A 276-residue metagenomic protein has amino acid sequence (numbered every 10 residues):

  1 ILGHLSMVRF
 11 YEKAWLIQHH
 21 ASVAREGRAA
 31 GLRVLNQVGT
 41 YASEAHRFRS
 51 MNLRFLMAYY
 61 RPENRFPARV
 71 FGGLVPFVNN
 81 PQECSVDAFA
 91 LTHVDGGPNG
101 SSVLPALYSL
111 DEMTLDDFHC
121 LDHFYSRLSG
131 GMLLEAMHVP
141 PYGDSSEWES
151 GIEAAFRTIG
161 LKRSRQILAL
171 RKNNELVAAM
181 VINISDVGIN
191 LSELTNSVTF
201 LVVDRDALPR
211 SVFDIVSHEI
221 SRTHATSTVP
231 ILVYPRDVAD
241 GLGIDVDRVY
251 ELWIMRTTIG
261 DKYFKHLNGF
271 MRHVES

Functional and structural regions predicted by a protein language model:
I1, V103-S146: Short amphipathic alpha-helix that is part of the acyltransferase structural core
I1-L5, E153-M180: Conserved beta-hairpin
G3-H4, V8-F10, H46, V103 (+3 more regions): Non-catalytic recognition/regulatory regions in large multidomain proteins
M7-S85, I184-D247: Acyl-donor binding region in acyl/amide transferases
R28, Q82-V94, M137-V139, T228-R236 (+1 more regions): A generic structural motif
C84-Y108, R248-S276: C-terminal "cap" of GNAT-fold acetyltransferases
L133-G143, A178-I184, L191-L194: Short acidic alpha-helical/loop segments enriched in Asp/Glu that coordinate divalent cations
A136-K162: Flexible internal linker/loop segments at domain or repeat junctions
